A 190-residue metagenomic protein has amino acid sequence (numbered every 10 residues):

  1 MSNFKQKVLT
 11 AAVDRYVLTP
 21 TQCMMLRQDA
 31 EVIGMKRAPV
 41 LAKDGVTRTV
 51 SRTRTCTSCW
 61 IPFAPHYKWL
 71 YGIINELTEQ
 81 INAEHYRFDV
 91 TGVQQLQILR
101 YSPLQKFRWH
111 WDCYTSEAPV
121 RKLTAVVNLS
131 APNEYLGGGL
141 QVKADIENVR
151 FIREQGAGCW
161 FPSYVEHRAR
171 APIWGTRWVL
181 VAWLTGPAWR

Functional and structural regions predicted by a protein language model:
M1, L41-A42, V46-R48, Q94 (+2 more regions): A general, composition-driven signal for non-globular sequence regions
S2-H85: Non-heme Fe(II)/2-oxoglutarate
I61, K68-R190: Catalytic core of non-heme Fe(II) oxygenases with the double-stranded beta-helix
